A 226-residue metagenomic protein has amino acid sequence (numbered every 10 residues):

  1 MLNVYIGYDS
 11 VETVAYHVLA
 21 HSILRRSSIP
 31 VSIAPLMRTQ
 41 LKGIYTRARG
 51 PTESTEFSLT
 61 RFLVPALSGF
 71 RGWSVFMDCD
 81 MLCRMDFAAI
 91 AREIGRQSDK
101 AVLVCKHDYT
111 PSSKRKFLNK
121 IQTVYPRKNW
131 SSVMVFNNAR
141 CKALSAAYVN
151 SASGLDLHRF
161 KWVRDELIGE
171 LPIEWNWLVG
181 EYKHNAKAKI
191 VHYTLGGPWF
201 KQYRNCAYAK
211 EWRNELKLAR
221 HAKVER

Functional and structural regions predicted by a protein language model:
M1-L2, V11, H17, I29 (+2 more regions): A glycosyltransferase accessory/donor-loop signature
N3-I6, I23: Hydrophobic targeting segments
E12-T13, C83: Alpha-helix N-cap/loop-to-helix initiation residues
S22-P30: Short, acidic, metal-binding catalytic loop of nucleotide-sugar glycosyltransferases
V31-S68: Active-site-proximal specificity loops/subdomain of glycosyltransferases
R47-E53, K116-I121, N185-A188: Short, surface-exposed amphipathic charged segments that create phosphate/polyanion-binding patches used for binding
T60-P111: GT-A fold catalytic core of metal-dependent nucleotide-sugar glycosyltransferases, centered on the diacidic
I94-L157: Conserved catalytic core of nucleotide-sugar-dependent glycosyltransferases
